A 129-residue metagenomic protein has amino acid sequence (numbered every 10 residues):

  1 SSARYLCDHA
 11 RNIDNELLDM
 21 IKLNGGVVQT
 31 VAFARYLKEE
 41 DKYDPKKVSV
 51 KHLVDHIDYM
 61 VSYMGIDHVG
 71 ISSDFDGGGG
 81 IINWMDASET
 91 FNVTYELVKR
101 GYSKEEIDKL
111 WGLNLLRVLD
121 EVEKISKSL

Functional and structural regions predicted by a protein language model:
S1-L18, Q29-A34: Active-site core of metal-dependent hydrolases
S2-R4, A34-Y36, F75-G79, N114-L115: Solvent-exposed loop/turn segments at secondary-structure junctions within structured extracellular/periplasmic domains
H9-I13, D44-H52, I82-S88: Alpha-helix N-cap and loop-to-helix initiation/capping positions
A10-G26, K51-D67: Histidine/acidic residue-rich metal-binding segments in metalloenzymes
G25, Q29-K38, S72: Short acidic, glycine-rich surface-loop motifs adjacent to enzyme active sites
V31-A32, Y63-A87: Short acidic/histidine-rich active-site segments
M85-L129: Mid-to-C-terminal alpha-helical segments outside catalytic/metal-binding sites
